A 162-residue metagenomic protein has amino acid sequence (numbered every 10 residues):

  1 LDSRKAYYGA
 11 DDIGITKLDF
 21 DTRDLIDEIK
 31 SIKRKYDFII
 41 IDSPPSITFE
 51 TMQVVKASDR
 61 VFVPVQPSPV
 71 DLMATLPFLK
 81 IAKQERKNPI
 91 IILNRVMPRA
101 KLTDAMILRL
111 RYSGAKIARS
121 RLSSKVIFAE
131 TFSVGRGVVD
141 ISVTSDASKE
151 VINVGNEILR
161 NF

Functional and structural regions predicted by a protein language model:
L1-D24: N-terminal phosphate/diphosphate-binding loop that engages ATP/GTP or pyrophosphate donors across diverse enzyme folds
K17-F20, I29-T51: Switch II (G3) loop of P-loop NTPases
I41, V63, I91-L93: Structural beta-sheet core signal
S46-P69: Inter-motif core of Ras-like GTPase G domains
L72-N94: Conserved C-terminal guanine-recognition region of P-loop GTPase G domains, centered on the G4
M97, L108-G137: Beta-strand-loop-alpha "switch" segments that mediate conformational coupling across diverse proteins
F132-E150: C-terminal boundary of histidine-terminating zinc-finger modules
